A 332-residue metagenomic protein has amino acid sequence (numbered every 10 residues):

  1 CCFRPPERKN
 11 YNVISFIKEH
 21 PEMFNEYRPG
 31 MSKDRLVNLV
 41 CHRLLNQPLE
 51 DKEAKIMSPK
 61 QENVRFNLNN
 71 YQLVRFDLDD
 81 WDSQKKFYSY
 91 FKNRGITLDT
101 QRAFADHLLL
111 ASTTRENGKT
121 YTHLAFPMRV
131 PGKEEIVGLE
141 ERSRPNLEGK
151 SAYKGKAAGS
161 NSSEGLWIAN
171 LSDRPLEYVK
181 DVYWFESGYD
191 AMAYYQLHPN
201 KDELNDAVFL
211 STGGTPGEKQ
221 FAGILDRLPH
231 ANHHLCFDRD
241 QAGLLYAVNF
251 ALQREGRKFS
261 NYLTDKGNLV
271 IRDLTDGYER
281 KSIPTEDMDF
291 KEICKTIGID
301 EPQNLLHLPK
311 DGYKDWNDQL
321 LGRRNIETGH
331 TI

Functional and structural regions predicted by a protein language model:
C1-Y90: Non-catalytic accessory segments of DNA primases and related replication-initiation nucleases
C2, I17, F91, F126 (+4 more regions): Terminal peptide-recognition signature
N10, G30, F185-G188, I332: Conserved aromatic
Y11, I17, M23-Y27, P199-I332: TOPRIM fold recognition
H20, R94-G95, L197: Residues at alpha-helix termini
S32-S58, F87-F91, L124-P131, G138-E141 (+1 more regions): Extended, compositionally biased low-complexity polar/Lys-Gly-rich tracts and adjacent boundary/linker regions are
P59-S162: Basic, glycine-enriched DNA-binding surface that flanks or lies within the catalytic cores of DNA
E116-D226: Phosphate-handling DNA/RNA-contact segment within nucleic-acid enzymes
